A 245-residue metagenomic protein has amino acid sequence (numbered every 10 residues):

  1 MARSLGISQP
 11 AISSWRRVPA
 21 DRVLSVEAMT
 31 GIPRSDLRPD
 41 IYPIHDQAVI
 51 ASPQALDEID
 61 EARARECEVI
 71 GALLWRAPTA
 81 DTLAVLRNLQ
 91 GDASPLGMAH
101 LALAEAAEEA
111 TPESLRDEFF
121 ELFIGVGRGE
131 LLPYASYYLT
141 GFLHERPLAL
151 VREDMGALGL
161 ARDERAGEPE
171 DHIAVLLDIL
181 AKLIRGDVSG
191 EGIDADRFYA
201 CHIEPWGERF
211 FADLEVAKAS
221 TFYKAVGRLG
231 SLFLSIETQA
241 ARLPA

Functional and structural regions predicted by a protein language model:
M1-S4, A217: Ser/Thr/Pro-rich, acidic low-complexity intrinsically disordered regulatory segments
R3, Q9, D21, S25-A28 (+1 more regions): Short, charged recognition helix plus adjacent turn of helix-turn-helix-like nucleic-acid-binding domains
I12: Basic, alpha-helical nucleic-acid-binding regions used in initiation and control of genome expression
W15, D40, E168: Residue-level "edge-of-site" marker
R16, T30: DNA major-groove recognition helix of helix-turn-helix
I32, L37, G129-P133: Residue-level signal for pocket-adjacent positions within structured domains
A51-A245: Surface/interface-facing alpha-helical segments and adjacent flexible terminal/loop regions used for partner/assembly
